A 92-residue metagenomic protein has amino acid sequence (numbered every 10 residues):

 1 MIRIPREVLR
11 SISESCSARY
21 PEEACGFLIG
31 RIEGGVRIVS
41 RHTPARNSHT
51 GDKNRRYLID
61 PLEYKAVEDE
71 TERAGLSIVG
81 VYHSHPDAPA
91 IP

Functional and structural regions predicted by a protein language model:
M1-I78, D87-P92: Conserved beta-strand-loop surface patch within small alpha/beta domains used for substrate/adaptor or ligand engagement
V81: Conserved, mostly hydrophobic/aromatic
S84: Residue-level "edge-of-site" marker
